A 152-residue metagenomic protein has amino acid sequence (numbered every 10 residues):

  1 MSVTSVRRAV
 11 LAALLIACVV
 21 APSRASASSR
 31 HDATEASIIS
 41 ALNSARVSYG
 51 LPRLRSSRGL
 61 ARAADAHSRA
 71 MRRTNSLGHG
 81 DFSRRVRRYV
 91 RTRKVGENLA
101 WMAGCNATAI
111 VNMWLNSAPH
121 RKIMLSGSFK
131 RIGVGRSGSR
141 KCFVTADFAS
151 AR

Functional and structural regions predicted by a protein language model:
M1-V10: Bacterial N-terminal signal peptides that target proteins for export
A12-V20: Bacterial N-terminal signal peptides
S23-A27: Sec/Tat signal peptide C-region and signal peptidase I cleavage site
S28-R73: A short alpha-helix/helix-coil micro-patch that ends at or immediately precedes a cysteine
S48-R62, N75-V86, R121-R136: Surface-exposed patches in mature extracellular/periplasmic domains of secreted proteins
A61-T108, M124: Short, surface-exposed glycine/acidic/tryptophan-bearing loops
A103-R152: Disulfide-stabilized extracellular recognition modules
